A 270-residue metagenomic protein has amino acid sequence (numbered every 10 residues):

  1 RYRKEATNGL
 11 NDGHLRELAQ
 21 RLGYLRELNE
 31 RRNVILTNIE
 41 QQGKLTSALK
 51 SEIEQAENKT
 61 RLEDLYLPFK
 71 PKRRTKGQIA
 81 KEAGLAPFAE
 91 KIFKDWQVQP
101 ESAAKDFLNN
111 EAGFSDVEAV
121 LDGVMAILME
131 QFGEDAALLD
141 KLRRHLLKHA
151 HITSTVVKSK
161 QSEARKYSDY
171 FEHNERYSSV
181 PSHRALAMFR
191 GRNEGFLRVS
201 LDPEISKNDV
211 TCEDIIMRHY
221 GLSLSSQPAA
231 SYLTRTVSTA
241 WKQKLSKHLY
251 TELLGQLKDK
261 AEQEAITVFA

Functional and structural regions predicted by a protein language model:
R1-G9: Feature marking long nucleic-acid-engaging regions of large polymerase/nuclease enzymes
G13-R26: Alpha-helical interaction/regulatory segments in DNA maintenance proteins
H14, L28-N33, N38, Q42-A270: Duplex nucleic acid-engaging cores and interfaces of nucleic-acid transaction enzymes
